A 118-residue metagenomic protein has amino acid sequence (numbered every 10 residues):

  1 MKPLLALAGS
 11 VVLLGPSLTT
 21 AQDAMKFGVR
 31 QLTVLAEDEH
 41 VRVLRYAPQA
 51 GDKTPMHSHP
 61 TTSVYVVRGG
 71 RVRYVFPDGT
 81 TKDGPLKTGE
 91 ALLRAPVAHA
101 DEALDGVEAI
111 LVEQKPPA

Functional and structural regions predicted by a protein language model:
M1-L4: Positively charged n-region of N-terminal signal peptides that target proteins for export
A6-P16: Bacterial N-terminal signal peptides
S17-A21: Sec/Tat signal peptide C-region and signal peptidase I cleavage site
G28-K53, T61-V64, Q114: A short glycine-rich, His/Asp/Glu-containing loop-to-beta-strand
E37-H40, D78-P96: Short acidic-glycine-tyrosine-enriched beta hairpin
G51-T54, E90-E102: Histidine-centered metal-chelating micro-motifs
H59-D78: Glycine- and acidic-residue-biased ligand/ion/polar-headgroup-sensing regions
G69, P96-P117: Ligand-binding loop in jelly-roll beta-barrel domains
